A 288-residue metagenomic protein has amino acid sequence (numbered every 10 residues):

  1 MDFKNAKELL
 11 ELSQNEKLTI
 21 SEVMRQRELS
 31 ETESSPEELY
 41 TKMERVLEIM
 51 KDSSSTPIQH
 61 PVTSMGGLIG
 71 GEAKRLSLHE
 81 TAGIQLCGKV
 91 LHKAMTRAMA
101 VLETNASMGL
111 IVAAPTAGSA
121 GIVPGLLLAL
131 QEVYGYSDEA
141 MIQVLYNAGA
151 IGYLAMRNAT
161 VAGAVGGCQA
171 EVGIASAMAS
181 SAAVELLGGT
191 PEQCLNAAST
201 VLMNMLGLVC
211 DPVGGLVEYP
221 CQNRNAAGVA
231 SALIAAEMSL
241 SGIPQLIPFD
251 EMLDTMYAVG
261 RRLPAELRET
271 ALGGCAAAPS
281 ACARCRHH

Functional and structural regions predicted by a protein language model:
M1-G109, V133, G242, F249-H288: Generic N-terminal targeting/processing segments that precede catalytic cores or assembly contacts
E37-I49, T63, K89, K93-T96 (+11 more regions): Conserved active-site and cofactor/substrate-binding residues in soluble primary-metabolism enzymes
L86, A113-A120, E132, Y136 (+2 more regions): Glycine- and small hydrophobic-enriched segments that form the cores of compact globular domains
G88-N105, A140-A159, M203-P212: Acidic-glycine-rich active-site phosphate/pyrophosphate-binding loop
M108-I111, V161-G167, Y219: Active-site-adjacent structural elements in folded domains
M108-L126, A170-A175: Conserved phosphate/anionic-ligand binding catalytic regions in large, soluble enzymes, centered on
P124-G135, S180-G188: Alpha-helical support elements that line or immediately flank enzyme active sites and cofactor-binding pockets
E185-H288: Functionally critical mobile loop/hinge segments
